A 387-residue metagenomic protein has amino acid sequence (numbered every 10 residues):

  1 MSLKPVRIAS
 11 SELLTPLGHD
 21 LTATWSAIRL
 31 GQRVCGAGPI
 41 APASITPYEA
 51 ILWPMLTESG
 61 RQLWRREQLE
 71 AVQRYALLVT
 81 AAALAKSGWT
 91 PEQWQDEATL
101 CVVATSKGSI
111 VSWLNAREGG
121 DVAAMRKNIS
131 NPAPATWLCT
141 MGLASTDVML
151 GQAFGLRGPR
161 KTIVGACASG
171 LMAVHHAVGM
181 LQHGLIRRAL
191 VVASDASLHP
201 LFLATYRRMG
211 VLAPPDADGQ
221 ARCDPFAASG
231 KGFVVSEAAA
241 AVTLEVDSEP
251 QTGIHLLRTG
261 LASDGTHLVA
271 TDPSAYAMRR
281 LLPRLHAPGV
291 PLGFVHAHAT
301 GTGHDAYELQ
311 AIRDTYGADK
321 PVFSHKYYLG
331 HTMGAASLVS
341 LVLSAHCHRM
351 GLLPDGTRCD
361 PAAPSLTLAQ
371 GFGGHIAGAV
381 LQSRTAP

Functional and structural regions predicted by a protein language model:
L3-L14, H19-T22, S26-P42, A217-F294 (+2 more regions): Condensing-enzyme catalytic core mediating Claisen C-C bond formation in acyl metabolism
I8, R29-K161, S194-L203, G289-Y316 (+1 more regions): Conserved beta-ketoacyl condensing-enzyme motif
S10, I28, T80, C101 (+10 more regions): Conserved small-residue
E12-L14, T105-G108, A166-S169, A193-L198 (+4 more regions): Acidic, glycine-rich active-site loops and adjacent beta-strand->loop/helix elements that engage anionic groups
L21-T24, N115-E118, L203-R207, A270-T271 (+3 more regions): Short, glycine/charged-enriched secondary-structure capping and boundary segments
S59-A81, P134-T140, R160-V174, D224-A240 (+3 more regions): Active-site pocket-shaping loop/turn-to-helix segments
G88-A104, R117-A135, G151-R160, Q182-L190 (+6 more regions): Structural signature of cysteine-dependent C-C bond-forming condensing enzymes
R160-G232: Internal metal/ion-chelating core segments
